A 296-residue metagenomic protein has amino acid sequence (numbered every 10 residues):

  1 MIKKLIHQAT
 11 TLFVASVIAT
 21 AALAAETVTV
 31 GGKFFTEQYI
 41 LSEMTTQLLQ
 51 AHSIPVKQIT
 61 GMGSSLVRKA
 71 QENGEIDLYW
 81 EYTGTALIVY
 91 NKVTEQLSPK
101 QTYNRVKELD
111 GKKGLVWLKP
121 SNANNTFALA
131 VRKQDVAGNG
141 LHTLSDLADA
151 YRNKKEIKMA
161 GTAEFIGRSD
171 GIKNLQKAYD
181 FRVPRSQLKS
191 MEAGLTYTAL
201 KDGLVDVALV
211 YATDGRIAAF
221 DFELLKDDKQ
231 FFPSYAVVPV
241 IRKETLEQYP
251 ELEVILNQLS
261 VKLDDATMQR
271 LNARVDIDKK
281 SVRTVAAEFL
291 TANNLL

Functional and structural regions predicted by a protein language model:
T27-E43, T60-S64, E164-G167: Extracytoplasmic "Venus flytrap"
T36-P55, Q71, K173-K177: Short, polar/charged alpha-helical segment
E37, I166-F181, P250-L296: An extracytoplasmic/periplasmic, membrane-proximal ligand-sensing/linker region
T60-S64, G74-L87, T102, A193 (+3 more regions): Beta->alpha turn/N-cap motifs
Y90-L118, L204, R216-Q230: Ligand-binding "clamshell"
Q101-K158, V261-D265: A conserved helix-loop-strand patch within extracytoplasmic ligand-binding domains of the periplasmic binding
F127-A137, A236-Y249: A bilobed periplasmic-binding-protein/Venus flytrap-type ligand-binding module shared by bacterial periplasmic
K154-D227: Ligand-binding pocket segment of bilobal, Venus flytrap-like solute-binding proteins
